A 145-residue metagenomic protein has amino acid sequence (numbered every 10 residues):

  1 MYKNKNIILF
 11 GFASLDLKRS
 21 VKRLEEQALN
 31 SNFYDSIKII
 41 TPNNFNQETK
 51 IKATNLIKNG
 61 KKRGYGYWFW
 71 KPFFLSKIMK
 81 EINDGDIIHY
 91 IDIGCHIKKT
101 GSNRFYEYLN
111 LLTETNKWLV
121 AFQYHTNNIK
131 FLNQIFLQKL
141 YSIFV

Functional and structural regions predicted by a protein language model:
M1-V145: Glycosyltransferase catalytic domains, chiefly GT-A lineage
